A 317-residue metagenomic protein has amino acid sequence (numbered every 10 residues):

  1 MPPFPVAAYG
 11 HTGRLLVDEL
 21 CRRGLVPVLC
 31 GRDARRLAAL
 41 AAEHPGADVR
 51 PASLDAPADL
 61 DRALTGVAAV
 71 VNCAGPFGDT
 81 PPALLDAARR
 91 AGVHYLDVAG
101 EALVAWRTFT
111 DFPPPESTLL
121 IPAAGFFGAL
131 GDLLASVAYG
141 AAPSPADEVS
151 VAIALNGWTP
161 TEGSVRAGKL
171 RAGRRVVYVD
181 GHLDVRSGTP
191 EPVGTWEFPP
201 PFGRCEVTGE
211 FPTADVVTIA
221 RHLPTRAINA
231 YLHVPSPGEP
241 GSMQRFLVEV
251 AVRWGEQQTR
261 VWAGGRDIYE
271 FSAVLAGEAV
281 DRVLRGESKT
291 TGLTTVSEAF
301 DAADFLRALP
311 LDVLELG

Functional and structural regions predicted by a protein language model:
P3-R23: N-terminal Rossmann NAD(P)H-binding glycine-rich loop of SDR-like oxidoreductase domains
V26-V28: Short beta-strand element of Class I
C30-A34, S53-L54: N-terminal Rossmann-fold cofactor-binding loop
R50-D79: Conserved Rossmann-fold cofactor-binding substructure of NAD(P)-dependent oxidoreductases
P76, L85-W106: ADP-ribose/adenylate-binding Rossmann-like module
P81, V98-L119: Rossmann-fold NAD(P)-binding glycine/threonine-rich loop
G140-V261, E270: Active-site-lining helix/loop region of Rossmann-like oxidoreductase modules
S236-G317: C-terminal active-site/capping subdomain that shapes the small-molecule cofactor and substrate pocket of enzyme
